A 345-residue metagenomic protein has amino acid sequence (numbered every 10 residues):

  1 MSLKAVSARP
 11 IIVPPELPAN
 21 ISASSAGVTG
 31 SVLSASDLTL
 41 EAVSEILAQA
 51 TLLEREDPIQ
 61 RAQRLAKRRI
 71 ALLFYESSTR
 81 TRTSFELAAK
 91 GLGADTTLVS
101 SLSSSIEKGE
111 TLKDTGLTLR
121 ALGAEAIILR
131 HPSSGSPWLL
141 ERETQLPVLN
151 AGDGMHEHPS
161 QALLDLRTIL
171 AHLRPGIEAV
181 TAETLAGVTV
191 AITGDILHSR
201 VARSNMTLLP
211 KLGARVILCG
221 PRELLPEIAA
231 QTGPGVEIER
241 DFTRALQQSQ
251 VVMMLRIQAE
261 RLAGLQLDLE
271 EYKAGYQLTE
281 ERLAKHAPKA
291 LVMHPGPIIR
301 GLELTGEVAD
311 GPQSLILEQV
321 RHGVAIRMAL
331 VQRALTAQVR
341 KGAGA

Functional and structural regions predicted by a protein language model:
S2-T83, L87: Positively charged, low-complexity intrinsically disordered leader regions
I59, Q63-L170, R300: Phosphate/diphosphate ligand-binding glycine-rich loop within oxidoreductases
L65-I70, L185-V190, K289: Phosphate-coordination loops involved in phosphoryl transfer and adenosine-cofactor binding
Y75-L87, A171-L255: Glycine-rich phosphate/diphosphate-binding loop of Rossmann-like nucleotide-binding domains
T184-L185, P210, E281-K289, G311: Short, conserved loop/helix-junction motifs that constitute active-site signature segments in enzyme catalytic cores
A230-E307: Rossmann-like adenosine-cofactor binding region
K289-A290, P295-A345: Adenosine-phosphate binding glycine-rich loop
